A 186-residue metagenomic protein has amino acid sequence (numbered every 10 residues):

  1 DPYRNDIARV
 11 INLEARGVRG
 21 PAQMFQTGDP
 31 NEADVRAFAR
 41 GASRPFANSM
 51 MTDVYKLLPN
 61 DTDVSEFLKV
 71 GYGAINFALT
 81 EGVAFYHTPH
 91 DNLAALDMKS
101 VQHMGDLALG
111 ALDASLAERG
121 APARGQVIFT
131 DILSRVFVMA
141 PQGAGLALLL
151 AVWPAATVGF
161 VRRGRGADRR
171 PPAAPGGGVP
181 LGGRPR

Functional and structural regions predicted by a protein language model:
D1-V138: Soluble extramembrane regions of membrane proteins in the secretory/endomembrane system
D131-A151: Juxtamembrane/start-of-transmembrane alpha-helix segments at the extracytoplasmic/lumenal side of membrane anchors
L150-R186: Alpha-helical transmembrane segments of integral membrane proteins
